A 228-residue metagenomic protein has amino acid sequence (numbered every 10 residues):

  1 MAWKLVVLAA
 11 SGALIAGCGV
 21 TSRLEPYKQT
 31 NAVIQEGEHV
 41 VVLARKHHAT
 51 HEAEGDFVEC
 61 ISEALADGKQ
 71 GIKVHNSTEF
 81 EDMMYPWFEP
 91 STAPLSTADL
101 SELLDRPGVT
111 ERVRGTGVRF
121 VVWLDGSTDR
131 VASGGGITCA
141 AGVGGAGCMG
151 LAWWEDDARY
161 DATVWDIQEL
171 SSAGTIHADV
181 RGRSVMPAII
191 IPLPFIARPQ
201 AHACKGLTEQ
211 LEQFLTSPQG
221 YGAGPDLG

Functional and structural regions predicted by a protein language model:
M1-C18: Sec-dependent bacterial lipoprotein signal peptides
C18-S101, L211-G228: A structural "domain/chain start" motif
H47-T50, F80-D82, S127-A132, V180-R183: Solvent-exposed loop/turn segments at secondary-structure junctions within structured extracellular/periplasmic domains
T50-V58, E102, R106, W153 (+1 more regions): Solvent-exposed, acidic/flexible segments
P94-E169: Surface-exposed short loop/turn segments
V143-L215: Short secondary-structure boundary motifs at beta->alpha junctions and helix caps
